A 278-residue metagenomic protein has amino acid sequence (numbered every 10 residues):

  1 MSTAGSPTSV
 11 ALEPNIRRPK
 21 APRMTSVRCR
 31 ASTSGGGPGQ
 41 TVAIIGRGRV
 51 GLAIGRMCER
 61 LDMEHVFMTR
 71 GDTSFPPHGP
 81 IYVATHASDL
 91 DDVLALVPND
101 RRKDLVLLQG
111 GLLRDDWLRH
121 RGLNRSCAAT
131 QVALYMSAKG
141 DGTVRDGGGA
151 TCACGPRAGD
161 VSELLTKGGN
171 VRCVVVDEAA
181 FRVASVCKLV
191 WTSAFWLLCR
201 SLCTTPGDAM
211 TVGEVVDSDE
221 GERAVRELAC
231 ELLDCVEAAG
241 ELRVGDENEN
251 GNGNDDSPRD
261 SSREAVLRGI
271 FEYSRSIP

Functional and structural regions predicted by a protein language model:
S6-P14, N248-N254: Ser/Thr/Pro-rich, intrinsically disordered low-complexity segments
R17-P80, D160-K167: NAD(P)+-binding Rossmann beta1-loop-alpha1 motif at the extreme N-terminus of oxidoreductases
G39-T41, S137-G149, C203-D217, S276-P278: Helix-loop-beta segment of a Rossmann-like dinucleotide-binding subdomain
Q40-M63, A158-V161, W196-L197, V216 (+4 more regions): Structured catalytic cores of enzymes that bind and process phosphorylated ligands/cofactors
G51-R56, G71-D146: Rossmann-like NAD(P)(H) cofactor-binding subdomain of soluble oxidoreductases
L107-A194, C199: Rossmann-fold dinucleotide-binding core
F181-V215, D219-L232: Active-site-proximal catalytic alpha-helix in oxidoreductases
M210-E249, G253-P278: Interdomain hinge/lid region at the active-site interface of Rossmann-like NAD(P)-dependent oxidoreductases
